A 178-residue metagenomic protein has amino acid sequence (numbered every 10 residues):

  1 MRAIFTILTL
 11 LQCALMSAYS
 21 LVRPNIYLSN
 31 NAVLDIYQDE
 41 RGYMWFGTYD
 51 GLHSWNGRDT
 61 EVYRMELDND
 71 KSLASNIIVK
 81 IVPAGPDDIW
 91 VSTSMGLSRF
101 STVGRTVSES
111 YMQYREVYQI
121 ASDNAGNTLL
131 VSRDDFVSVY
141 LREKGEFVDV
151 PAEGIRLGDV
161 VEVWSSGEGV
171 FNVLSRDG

Functional and structural regions predicted by a protein language model:
M1-G178: Carboxylate-rich, polar loop motifs that coordinate divalent cations or form catalytic acidic clusters
